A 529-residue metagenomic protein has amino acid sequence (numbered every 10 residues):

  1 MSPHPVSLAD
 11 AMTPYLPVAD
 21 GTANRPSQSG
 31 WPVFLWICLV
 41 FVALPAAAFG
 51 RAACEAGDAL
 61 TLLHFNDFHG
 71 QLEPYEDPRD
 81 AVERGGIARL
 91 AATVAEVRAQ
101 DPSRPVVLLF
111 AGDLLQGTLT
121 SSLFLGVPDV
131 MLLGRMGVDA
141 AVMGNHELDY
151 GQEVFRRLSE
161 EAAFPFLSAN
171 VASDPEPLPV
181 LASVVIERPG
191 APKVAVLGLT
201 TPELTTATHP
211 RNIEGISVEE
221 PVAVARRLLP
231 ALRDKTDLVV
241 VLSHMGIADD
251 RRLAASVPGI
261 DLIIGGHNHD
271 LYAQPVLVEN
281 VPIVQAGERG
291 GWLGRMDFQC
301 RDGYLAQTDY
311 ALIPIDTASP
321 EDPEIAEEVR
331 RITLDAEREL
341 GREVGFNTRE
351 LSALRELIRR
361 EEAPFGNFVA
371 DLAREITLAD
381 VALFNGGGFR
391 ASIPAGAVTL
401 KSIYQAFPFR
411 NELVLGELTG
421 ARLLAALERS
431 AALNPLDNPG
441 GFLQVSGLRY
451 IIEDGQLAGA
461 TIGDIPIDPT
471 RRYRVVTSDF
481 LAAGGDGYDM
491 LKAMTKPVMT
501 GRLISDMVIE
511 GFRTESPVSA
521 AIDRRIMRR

Functional and structural regions predicted by a protein language model:
V6-S7, P14-V18, A23-N24, V33-L39 (+7 more regions): Non-catalytic terminal accessory segments
S29: Cationic, low-complexity basic patches in intrinsically disordered or flexible, solvent-exposed regions
F41-P45: Hydrophobic membrane-targeting signal helices
F49-L334, I358-L372, A382, L413 (+4 more regions): Acidic, metal/ion-coordinating pockets
